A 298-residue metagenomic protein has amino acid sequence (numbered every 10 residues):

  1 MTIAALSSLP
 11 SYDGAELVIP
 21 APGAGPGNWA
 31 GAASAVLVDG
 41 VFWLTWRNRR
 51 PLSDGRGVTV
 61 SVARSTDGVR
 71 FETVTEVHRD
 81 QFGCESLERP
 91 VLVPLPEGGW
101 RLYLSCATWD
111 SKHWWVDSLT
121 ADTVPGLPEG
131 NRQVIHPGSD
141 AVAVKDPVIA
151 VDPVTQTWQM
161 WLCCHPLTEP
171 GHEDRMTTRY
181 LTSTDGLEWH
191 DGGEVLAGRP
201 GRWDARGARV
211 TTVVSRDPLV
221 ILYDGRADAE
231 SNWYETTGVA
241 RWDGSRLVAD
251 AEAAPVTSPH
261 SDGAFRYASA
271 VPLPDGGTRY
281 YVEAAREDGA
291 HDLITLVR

Functional and structural regions predicted by a protein language model:
M1-E85, V93-R206, V214-G263, P272-R298: Beta-rich carbohydrate-recognition and catalytic domains
E88: A basic- and aromatic-enriched beta-loop-alpha substructure that forms the phosphate/nucleotide- and DNA/RNA-contacting
R209: Predominantly extracellular/luminal carbohydrate-interaction, adhesion, and secreted-enzyme modules that are
R266-A268: Short glycine-rich, acidic/polar surface loops and turns
